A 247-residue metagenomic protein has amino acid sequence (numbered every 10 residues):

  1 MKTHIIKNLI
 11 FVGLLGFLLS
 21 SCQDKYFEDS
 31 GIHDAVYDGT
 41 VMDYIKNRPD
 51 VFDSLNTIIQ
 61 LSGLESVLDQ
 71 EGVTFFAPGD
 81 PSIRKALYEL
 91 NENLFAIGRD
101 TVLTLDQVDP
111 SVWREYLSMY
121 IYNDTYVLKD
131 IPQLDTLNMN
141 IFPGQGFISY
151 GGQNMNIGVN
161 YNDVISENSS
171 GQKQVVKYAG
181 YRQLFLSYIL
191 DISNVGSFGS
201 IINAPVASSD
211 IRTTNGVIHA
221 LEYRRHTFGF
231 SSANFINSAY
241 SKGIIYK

Functional and structural regions predicted by a protein language model:
M1-I10: Bacterial N-terminal signal peptides that target proteins for export
V12-L15: Hydrophobic alpha-helical membrane-embedded or membrane-associated segments
F17-S21: C-terminal motif of bacterial Sec signal peptides marking the signal peptidase cleavage site
C22-K247: Mature, structured domains of secreted/extracytosolic soluble proteins
